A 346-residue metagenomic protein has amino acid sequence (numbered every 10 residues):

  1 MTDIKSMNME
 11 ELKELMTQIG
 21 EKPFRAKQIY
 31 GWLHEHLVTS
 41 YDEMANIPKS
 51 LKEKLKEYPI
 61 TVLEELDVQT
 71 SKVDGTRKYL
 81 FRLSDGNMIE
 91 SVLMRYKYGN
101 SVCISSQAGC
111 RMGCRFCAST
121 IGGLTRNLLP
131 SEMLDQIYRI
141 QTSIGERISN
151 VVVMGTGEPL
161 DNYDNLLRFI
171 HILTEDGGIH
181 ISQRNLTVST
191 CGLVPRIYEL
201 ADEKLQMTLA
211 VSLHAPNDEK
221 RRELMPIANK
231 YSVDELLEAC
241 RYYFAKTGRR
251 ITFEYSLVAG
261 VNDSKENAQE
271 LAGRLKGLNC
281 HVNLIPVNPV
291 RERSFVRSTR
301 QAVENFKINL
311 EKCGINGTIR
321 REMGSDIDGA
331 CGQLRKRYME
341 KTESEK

Functional and structural regions predicted by a protein language model:
M1-I89, R241-R250, Y255-K346: Auxiliary Fe-S-binding modules of radical SAM enzymes
R77, I89, N100-I104, M112 (+1 more regions): Generic beta-strand structural signal
N87, K97, C191-P195: Short beta->alpha connector loops
L93-M94, N165: Residue-level structural signal for beta-strand termini and adjacent loop
R95-E132: Canonical Radical SAM [4Fe-4S] cluster-binding loop centered on the CxxxCxxC motif and its immediate flanking residues
T120-N150: Conserved alpha-helical substructure of the radical SAM core
Q141-N150, G155-G317: Conserved AdoMet/S-adenosylmethionine-binding subsite of the radical SAM
